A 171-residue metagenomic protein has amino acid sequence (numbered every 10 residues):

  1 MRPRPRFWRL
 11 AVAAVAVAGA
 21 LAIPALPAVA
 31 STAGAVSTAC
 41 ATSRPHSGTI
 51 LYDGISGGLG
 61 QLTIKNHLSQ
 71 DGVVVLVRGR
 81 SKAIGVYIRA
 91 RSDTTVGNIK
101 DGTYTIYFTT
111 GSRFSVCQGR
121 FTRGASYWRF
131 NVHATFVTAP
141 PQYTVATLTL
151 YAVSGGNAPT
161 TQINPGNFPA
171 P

Functional and structural regions predicted by a protein language model:
M1-A30: Secretory targeting and sorting signals
F7-W8, L26-G79, I84-G85, Y107-P171: Primarily secretory-pathway and cell-envelope proteins
I88-D93: Short, solvent-exposed loop/turn segments in extracellular or other extracytoplasmic domains
T95-T103: Short Pro-Gly-centered beta-turn/loop motif in secreted/extracellular proteins
